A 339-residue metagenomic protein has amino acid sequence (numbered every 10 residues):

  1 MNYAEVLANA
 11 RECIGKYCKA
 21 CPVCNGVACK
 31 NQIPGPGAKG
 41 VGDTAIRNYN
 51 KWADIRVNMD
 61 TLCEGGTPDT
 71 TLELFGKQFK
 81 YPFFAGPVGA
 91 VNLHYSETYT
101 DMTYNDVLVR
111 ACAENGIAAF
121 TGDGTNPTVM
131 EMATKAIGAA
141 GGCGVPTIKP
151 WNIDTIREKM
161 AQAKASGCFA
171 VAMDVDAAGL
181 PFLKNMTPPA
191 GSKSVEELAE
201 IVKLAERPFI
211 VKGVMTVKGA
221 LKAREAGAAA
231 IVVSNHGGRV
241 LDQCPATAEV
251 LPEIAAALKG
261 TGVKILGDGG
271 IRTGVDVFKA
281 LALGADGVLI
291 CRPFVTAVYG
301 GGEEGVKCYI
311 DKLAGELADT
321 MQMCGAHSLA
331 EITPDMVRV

Functional and structural regions predicted by a protein language model:
M1-K30, G219, G238-K264, I271-V339: Conserved active-site-proximal phosphate/metal-binding subdomains
N2-K80, I332: An N-cap/entry alpha-helix motif that binds or orients negatively charged groups
G37-V41, A45, D101, N105 (+6 more regions): Generic structural signal for well-ordered, non-membrane alpha-helical segments in soluble metabolic enzymes
T44-M130: N-terminal functional module of multi-domain proteins
Y49-M59, C112, G116, K164-G167 (+4 more regions): Structural signal for hydrophobic packing residues in well-ordered secondary-structure cores of soluble enzyme domains
Y95, T121-G122, G144-W151, K184-P189: Flexible, glycine/proline-enriched loop segments at strand-loop-helix junctions that form or flank small-ligand binding
Y99, V109-R110, G138-A139, W151-G267 (+1 more regions): Alpha/beta enzyme core
A118, V129-T155: Long, hydrophobic, well-ordered secondary-structure blocks that form the structural core and pocket-lining surfaces
